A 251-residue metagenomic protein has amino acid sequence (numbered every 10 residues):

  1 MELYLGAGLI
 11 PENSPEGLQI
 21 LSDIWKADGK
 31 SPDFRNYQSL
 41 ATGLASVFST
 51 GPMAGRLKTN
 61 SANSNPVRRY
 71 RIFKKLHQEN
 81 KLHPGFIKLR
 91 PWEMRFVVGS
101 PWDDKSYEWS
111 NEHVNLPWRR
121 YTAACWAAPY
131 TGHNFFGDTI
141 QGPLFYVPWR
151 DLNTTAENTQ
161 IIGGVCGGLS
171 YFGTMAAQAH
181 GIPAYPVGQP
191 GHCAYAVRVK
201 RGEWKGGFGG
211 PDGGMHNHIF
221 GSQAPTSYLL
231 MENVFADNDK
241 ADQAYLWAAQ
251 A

Functional and structural regions predicted by a protein language model:
E2-T159: Secondary-structure boundary elements
R150-A156, I162, G167-A248: Hydrophobic/aromatic-rich core segments of domains that either
